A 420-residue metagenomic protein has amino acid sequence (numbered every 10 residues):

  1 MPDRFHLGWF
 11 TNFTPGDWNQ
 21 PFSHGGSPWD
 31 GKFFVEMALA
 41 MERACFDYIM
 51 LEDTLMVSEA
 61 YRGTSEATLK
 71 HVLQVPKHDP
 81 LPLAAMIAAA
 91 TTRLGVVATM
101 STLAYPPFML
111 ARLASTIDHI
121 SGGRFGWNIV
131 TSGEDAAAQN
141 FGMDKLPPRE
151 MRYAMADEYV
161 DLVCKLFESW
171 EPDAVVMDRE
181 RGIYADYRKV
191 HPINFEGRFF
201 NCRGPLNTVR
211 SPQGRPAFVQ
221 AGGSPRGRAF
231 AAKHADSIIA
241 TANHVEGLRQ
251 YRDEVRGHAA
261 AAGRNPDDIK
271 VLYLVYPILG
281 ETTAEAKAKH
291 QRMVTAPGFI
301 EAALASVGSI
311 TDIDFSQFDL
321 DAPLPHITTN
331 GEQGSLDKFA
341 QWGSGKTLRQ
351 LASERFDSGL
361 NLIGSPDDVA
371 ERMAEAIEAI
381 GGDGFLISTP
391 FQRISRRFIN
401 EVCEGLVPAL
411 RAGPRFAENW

Functional and structural regions predicted by a protein language model:
M1-A90, Q213-P216, F339-W342: N-terminal beta1-alpha1-beta2 module of alpha/beta enzyme domains
P2-P15, E150-Q213, E246-E375, R411-W420: An alpha-helical appendage that flanks or caps ligand/catalytic pockets
F5-W9, I49-L51, V96-A98, F125-I129 (+4 more regions): Hydrophobic faces of well-ordered beta-strands that scaffold small-molecule active sites in alpha/beta enzyme cores
L7, M41, C45, I87 (+8 more regions): Conserved, mostly hydrophobic/aromatic
G8, S23-K32, A84-G95, S101-H191 (+2 more regions): Hydrophobic, small-residue-rich alpha-helical packing segments that form membrane-like cores
P28-A40, Q220-F230, S365-E378: Short, acidic/polar
M56-V57, P76-D79, M86-T99, Q220 (+9 more regions): Catalytic cores of nucleotide-enabled group-transfer and carboxylate-activating enzymes in metabolic and assembly-line
A232-H244: A conserved active-site cap/scaffold subdomain adjacent to cofactor or substrate pockets
